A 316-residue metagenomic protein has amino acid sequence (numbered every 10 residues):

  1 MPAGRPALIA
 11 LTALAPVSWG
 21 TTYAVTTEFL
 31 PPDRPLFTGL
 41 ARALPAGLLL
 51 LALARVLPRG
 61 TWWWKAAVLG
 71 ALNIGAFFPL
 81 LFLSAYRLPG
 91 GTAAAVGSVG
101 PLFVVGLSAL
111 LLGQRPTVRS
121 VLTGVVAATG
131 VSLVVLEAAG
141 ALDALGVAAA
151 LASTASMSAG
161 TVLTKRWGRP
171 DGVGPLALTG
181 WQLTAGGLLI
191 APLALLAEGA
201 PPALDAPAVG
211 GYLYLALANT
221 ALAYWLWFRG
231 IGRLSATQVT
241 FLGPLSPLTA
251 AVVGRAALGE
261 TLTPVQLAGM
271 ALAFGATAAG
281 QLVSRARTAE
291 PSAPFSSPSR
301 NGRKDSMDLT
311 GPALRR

Functional and structural regions predicted by a protein language model:
M1-L40, T129, A138-R166, L188-L189 (+1 more regions): Glycine-/small-residue-enriched transmembrane alpha-helix faces in small-molecule transporters and effluxers
A7-L11, L36-A52, V68, T123-V126 (+3 more regions): Hydrophobic alpha-helical transmembrane segments of multi-pass integral membrane proteins, especially transporters
S18-T26, L51-G97, V105-L107, L133 (+1 more regions): Specific transmembrane alpha-helical segments of multi-pass solute transporters/efflux pumps, especially DMT/EamA
A24-P32, Y86, S132-L145, A194-Y212 (+1 more regions): Membrane-interface helix termini and inter-helical loops of multi-pass transporters
F29, T38, S84, L110-P116 (+5 more regions): Hydrophobic/aromatic residues within transmembrane alpha-helices of multi-pass small-molecule transporters
F37-L48, N73, F78-R115, R119-G124 (+2 more regions): Specific alpha-helical transmembrane segments that line the substrate/conduction pathway and gating interfaces
G39-A41, T92-P101, L163-G187, L217-A256: Helix-helix packing/entry segments at the starts of transmembrane helices
L50, L107, P116-L136, S153-M157 (+5 more regions): Hydrophobic transmembrane alpha-helices of multi-pass small-molecule transport proteins
